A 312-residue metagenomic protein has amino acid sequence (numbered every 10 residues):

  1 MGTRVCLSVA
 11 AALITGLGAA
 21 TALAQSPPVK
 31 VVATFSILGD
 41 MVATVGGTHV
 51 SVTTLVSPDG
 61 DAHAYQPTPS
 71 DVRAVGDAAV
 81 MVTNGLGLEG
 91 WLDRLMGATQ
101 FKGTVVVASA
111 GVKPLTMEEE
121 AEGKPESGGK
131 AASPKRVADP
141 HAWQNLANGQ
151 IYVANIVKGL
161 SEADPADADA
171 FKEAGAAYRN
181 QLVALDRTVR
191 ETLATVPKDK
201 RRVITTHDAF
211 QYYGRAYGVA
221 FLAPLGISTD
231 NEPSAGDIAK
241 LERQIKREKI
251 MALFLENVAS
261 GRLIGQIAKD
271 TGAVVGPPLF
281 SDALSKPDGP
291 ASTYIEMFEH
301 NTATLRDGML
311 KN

Functional and structural regions predicted by a protein language model:
M1-T3: N-terminal secretory signal peptides that target proteins for export/translocation
C6-S8, I204-T205: Conserved short hydrophobic patches within well-ordered secondary structure
S8-G18: Bacterial N-terminal signal peptides
L23-N312: Extracytoplasmic metal-acquisition and chelation regions
